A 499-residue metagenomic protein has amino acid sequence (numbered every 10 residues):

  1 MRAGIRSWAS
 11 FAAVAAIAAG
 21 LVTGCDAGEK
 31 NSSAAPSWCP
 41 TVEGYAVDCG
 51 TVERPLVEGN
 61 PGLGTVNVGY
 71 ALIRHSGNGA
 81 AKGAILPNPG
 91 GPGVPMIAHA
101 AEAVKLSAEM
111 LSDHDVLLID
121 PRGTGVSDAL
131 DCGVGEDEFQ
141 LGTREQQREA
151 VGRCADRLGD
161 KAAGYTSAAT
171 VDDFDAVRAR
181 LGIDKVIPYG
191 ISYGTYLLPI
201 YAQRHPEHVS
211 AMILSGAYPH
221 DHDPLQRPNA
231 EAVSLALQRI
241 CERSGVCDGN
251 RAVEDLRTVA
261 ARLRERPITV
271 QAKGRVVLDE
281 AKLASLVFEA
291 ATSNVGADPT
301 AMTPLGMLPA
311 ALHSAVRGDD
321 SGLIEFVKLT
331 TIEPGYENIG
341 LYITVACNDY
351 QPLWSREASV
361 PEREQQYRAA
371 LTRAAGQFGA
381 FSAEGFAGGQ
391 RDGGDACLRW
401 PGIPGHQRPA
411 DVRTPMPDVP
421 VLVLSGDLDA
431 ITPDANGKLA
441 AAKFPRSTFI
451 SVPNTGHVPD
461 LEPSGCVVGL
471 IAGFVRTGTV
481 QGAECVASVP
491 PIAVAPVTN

Functional and structural regions predicted by a protein language model:
M1-A12: Bacterial N-terminal signal peptides that target proteins for export
F11-V14, P401: Low-complexity, intrinsically disordered segments with a bias for serine/threonine
A15-A19: Alpha-helical transmembrane segments
L21-G24: C-terminal motif of bacterial Sec signal peptides marking the signal peptidase cleavage site
G28-L283, Y350, W354-N499: Gly/Pro-rich cap/lid or specificity-loop segments adjacent to the active site
R243-P352: Alpha/beta-hydrolase-fold enzymes
